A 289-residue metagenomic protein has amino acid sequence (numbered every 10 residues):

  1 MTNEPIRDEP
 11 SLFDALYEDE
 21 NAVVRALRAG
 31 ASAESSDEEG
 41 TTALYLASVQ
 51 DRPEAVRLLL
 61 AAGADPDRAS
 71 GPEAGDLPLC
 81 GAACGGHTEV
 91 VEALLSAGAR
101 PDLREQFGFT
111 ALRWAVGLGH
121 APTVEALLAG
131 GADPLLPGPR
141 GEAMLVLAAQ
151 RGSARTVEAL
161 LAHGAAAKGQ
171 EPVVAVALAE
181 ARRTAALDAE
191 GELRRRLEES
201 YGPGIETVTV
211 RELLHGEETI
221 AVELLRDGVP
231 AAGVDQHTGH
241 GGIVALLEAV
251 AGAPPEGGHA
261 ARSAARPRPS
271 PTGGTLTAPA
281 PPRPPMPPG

Functional and structural regions predicted by a protein language model:
T2-E39, A43-L46: N-terminal segments that cap or nucleate solenoid repeat domains
T2-E9, E158, A162-G289: Ankyrin-repeat-protein effector appendages
P5-F13, S36-T42, A69-P78, R104-T110 (+2 more regions): Ankyrin-repeat boundary/"N-cap" motif
D14-D19, L46-R52, G81-H87, W114-H120 (+3 more regions): Ankyrin repeat A-helix N-terminal signature
A22, E54-A55, E89-V90, P122-T123 (+2 more regions): Conserved ankyrin/ankyrin-like repeat signature
R25-S32, R57-D65, E92-R100, A126-D133 (+2 more regions): Ankyrin repeat domain, specifically the short helix-to-loop turn at the C-terminus of the second helix of each repeat
D65-F109, W114: A generic tandem-repeat structural signature
L103-Q150: Eukaryotic tandem repeat interaction scaffolds
